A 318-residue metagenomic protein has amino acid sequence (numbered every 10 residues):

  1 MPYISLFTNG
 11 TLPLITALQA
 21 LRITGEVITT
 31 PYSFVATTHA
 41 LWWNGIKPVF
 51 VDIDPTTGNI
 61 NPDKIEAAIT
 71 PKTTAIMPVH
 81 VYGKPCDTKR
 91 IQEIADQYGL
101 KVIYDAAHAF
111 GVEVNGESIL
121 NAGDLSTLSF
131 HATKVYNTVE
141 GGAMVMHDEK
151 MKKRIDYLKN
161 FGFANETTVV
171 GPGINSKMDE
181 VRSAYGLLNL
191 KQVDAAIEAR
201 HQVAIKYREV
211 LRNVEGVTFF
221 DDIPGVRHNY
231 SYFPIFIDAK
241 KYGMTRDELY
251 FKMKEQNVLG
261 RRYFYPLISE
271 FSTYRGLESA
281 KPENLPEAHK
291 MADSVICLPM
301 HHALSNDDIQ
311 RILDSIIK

Functional and structural regions predicted by a protein language model:
M1-E26, A40-W43, F50-D52, E117: Phosphate-binding glycine-rich loop
M1-P2, D63, A75-V79, T88-R90 (+2 more regions): PLP-dependent aminotransferase class I/II
I15, Y32, C86-D87, G111-V112 (+1 more regions): Short N-terminal helix/helix-N-cap motif within the alpha/beta-hydrolase-1
V27-I28, L41, P48, V102 (+1 more regions): A short hydrophobic/small-residue beta-strand
T30, K47-T57, R261: Short beta-strand->loop structural element characteristic of the AMP-binding/adenylate-forming
H39-L41, I94, S118, V181: Hydrophobic/aromatic ligand-binding patch that stacks against planar heteroaromatic rings of cofactors or nucleotides
N44, Q97-Y98, Q256: Helix C-cap/helix->beta junction micro-motif
T56-T138, A143-V145, K150, C297: Active-site phosphate-binding strand-loop segment of PLP-dependent enzymes
